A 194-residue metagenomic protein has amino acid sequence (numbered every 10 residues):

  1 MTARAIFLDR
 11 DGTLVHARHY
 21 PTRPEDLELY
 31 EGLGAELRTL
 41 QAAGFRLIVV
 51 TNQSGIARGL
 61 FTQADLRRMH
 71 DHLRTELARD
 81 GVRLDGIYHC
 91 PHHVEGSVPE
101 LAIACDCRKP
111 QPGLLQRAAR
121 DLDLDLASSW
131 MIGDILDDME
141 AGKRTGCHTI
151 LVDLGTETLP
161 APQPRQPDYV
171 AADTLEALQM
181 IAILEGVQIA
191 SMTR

Functional and structural regions predicted by a protein language model:
M1-I48: Active-site neighborhood of HAD-like aspartate-dependent phosphohydrolases
T2, Q63-G86, V94-M131, I135-R194: Asp-based, Mg2+/Mn2+-dependent phosphohydrolase catalytic module
F7-D9, V50, I132, A171: Generic enzyme active-site microenvironment
L14-H16, A57, D138-M139: Catalytic P-loop NTPase motifs of RecA-like helicase/translocase cores
A17-R18, V49-S54, G133: Short beta-strands and strand-loop turn motifs
Y20-T22, S54-A57, V94-E95, T158: A short, flexible beta-alpha/helix-coil linker loop
R46-N52, D85-C90, L151-V152: Short beta-strand segments at enzyme active-site cores
Q53-L66: A short secondary-structure junction motif
